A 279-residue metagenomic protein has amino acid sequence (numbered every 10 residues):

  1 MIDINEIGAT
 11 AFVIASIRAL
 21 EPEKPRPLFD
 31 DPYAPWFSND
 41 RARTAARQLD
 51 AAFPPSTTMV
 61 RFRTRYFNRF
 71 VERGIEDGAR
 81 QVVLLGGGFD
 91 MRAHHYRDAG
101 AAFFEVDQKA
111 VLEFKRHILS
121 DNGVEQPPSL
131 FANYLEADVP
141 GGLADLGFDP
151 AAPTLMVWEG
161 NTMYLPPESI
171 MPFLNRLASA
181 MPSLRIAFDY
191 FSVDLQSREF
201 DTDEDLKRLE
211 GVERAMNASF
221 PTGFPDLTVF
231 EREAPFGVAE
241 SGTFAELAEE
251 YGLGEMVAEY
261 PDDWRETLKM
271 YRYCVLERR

Functional and structural regions predicted by a protein language model:
M1-V83, G87-A132, P150: Rossmann-like AdoMet
N133-A137: Conserved SAM/SAH-binding loop
D138-P140, Y164-L177: A short, conserved alpha-helix within the catalytic core of class I
V139-P150: Short amphipathic alpha-helix with an adjacent loop that forms part of the alpha/beta core around
P153-E168: A short SAM/SAH-binding and catalytic strip from SAM-dependent methyltransferases
A180-D194: Conserved beta-strand signature within the Rossmann-like core of class I S-adenosyl-L-methionine
E199-R279: Rossmann-like AdoMet/SAM-dependent catalytic core
